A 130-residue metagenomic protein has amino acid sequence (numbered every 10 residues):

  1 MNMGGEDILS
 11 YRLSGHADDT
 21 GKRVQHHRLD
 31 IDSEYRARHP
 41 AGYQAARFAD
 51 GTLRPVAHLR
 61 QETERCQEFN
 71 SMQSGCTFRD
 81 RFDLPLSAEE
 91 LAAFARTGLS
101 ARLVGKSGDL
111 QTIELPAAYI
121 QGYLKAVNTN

Functional and structural regions predicted by a protein language model:
M1-G98, R102-N130: A generic "folded-domain core" signal
